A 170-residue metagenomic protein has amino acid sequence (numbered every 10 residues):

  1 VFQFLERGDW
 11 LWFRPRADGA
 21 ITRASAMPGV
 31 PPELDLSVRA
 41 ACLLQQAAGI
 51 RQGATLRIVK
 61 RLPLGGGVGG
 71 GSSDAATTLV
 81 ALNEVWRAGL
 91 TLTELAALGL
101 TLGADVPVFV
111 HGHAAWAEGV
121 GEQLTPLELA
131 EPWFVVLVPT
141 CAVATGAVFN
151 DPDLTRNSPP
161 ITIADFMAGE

Functional and structural regions predicted by a protein language model:
V1-G65, E84-T93, F134, V138-C141: ATP-binding N-lobe of GHMP and related small-molecule kinases
Q3-F4, L100-T101, P107-V110, P126-A130: Solvent-exposed alpha-helices and their adjacent loops that cap or buttress functional pockets in soluble metabolic
F13, V110-H111, W116-E170: Conserved, helical-rich catalytic subdomain that frames metal- and/or nucleotide-binding sites in enzyme alpha/beta
A75, L79-A117: Contiguous, small/hydrophobic- and glycine-enriched helical/loop subdomains that border and often "cap" functional
